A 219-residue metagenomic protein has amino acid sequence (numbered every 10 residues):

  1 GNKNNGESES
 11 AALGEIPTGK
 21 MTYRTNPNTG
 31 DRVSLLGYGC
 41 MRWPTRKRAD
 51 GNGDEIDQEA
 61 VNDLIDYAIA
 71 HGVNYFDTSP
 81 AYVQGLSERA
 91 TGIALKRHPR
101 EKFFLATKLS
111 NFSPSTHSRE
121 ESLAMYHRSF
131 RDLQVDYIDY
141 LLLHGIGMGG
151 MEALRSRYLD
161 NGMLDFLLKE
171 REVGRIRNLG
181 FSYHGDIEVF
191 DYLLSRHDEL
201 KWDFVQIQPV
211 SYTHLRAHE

Functional and structural regions predicted by a protein language model:
G1-F103, F166: N-terminal binding-site loop/beta-alpha segment at the start of enzyme catalytic domains that lines or forms
S34-Y38, F76, L105-T107, L141 (+2 more regions): Hydrophobic faces of well-ordered beta-strands that scaffold small-molecule active sites in alpha/beta enzyme cores
W43, L109, I146, A217: Hydrophobic pocket-lining residues within nucleotide cofactor-binding pockets
K47, T116-S211: Glycine/proline-rich, positively charged, aromatic-decorated active-site loop/lid region on the catalytic face
P80-Y82, S110-S115, P209-Y212: Short histidine/acidic/glycine/proline-rich micro-motifs that form metal- and phosphate-coordinating active-site loops
I93-R100, P114, R131-Q134: Short, charge-rich binding segments
H98-R119, H144-G145: Structural motif corresponding to the early beta-alpha repeats
T213-E219: Conserved small/polar residues in nucleotide/adenosyl-binding loops
